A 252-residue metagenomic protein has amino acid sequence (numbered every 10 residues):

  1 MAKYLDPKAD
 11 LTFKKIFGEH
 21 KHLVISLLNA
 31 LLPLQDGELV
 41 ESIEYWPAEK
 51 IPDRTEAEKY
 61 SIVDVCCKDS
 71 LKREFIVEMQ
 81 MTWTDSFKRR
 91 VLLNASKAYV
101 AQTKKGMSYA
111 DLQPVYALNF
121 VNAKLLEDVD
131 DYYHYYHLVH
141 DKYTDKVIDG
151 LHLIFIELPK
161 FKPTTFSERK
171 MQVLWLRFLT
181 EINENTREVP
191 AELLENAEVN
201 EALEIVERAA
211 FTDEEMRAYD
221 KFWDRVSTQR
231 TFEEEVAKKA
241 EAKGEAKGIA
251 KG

Functional and structural regions predicted by a protein language model:
M1, A30, F75-Q80, V173 (+1 more regions): Short, charged alpha-helical interaction segments and adjacent helix-coil junctions
M1-I154, K160-T164: Accessory alpha/beta interaction modules
